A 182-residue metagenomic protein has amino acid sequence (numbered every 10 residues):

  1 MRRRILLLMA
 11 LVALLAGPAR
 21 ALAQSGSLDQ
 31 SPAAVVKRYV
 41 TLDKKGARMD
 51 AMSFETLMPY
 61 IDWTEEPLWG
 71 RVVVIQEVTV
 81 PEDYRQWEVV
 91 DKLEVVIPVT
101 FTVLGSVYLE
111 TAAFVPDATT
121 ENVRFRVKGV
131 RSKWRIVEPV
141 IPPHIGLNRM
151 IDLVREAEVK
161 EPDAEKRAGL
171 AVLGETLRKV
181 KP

Functional and structural regions predicted by a protein language model:
M1-L7: Bacterial N-terminal signal peptides that target proteins for export
L7, D50, F54, K166-L170: Short amphipathic alpha-helical segments that mediate assembly, nucleic-acid/protein binding, or membrane association
L8-G17: Bacterial N-terminal signal peptides
A19-K45: Short, low-complexity N-terminal intrinsically disordered segments enriched in polar/charged residues
Q24-S27, E66-T120, V172-P182: Surface-exposed, charged secondary-structure patches
P32, V36, V40, E110-A112 (+2 more regions): Low-complexity, intrinsically disordered terminal/linker segments enriched in charged and Gly/Pro repeats
V35, Y39-L68: Short, well-ordered alpha-helical segments enriched in acidic and aromatic residues
I75, R126-V127: Short beta-strand element of the conserved SAM-dependent methyltransferase core
